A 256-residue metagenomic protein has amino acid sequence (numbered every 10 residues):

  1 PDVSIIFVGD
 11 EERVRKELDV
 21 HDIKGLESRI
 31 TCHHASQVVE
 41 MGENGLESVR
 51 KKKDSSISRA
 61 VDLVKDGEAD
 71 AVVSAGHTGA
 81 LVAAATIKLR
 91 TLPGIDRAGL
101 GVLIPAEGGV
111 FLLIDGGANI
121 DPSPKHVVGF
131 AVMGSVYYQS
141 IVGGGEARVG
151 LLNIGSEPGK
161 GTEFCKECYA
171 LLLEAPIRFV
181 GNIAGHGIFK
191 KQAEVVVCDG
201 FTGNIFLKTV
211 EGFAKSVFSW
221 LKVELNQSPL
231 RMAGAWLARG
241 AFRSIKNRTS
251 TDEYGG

Functional and structural regions predicted by a protein language model:
D2-I6, E11-R15, I120-G185, E194: Glycine-rich phosphate/diphosphate-binding loop of Rossmann-like nucleotide-binding domains
I6, T86-G99, A106-L113, Q192-V196 (+1 more regions): Glycine-rich phosphate/nucleotide-binding loop
F7-G9, C32-H34, A71-A75, I114 (+3 more regions): General beta-strand structural signal in soluble alpha/beta enzymes
V14-M41, I95-A98, V102-A106: N-terminal short beta-loop-beta anion/metal-coordinating cradle
I23-A69: Phosphate/nucleotide-donor binding subsite
Q37-V38, H77-G79, I87, I154-E157 (+1 more regions): Short glycine-rich anion-binding loops that position phosphate/pyrophosphate groups of nucleotides and phosphorylated
D70, G76-H126, F130: Glycine/threonine-rich beta-strand-loop-alpha-helix active-site module that forms ligand/phosphate-binding
